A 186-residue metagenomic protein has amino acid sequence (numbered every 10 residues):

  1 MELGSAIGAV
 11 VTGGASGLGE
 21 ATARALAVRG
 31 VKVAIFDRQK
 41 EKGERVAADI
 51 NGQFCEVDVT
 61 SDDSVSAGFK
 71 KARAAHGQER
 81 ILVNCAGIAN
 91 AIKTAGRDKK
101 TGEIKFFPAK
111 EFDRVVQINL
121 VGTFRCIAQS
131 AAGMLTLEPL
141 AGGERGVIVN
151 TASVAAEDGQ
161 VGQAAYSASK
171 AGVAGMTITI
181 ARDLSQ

Functional and structural regions predicted by a protein language model:
E2-A34, I180: Canonical Rossmann dinucleotide-binding motif of NAD(H)/NADP(H)-dependent dehydrogenases/reductases, specifically
K40-E41, V57-K70, A109: The beta1-alpha1 cofactor-binding region of Rossmann-like NAD(H)/NADP(H)-dependent oxidoreductases
K93-I104, P108-D113: Substrate-binding pocket helix/loop in short-chain dehydrogenase/reductase
I127, S169: Active-site helix of classical SDR
A132, R182-D183: Alpha-helical segment proximal to the catalytic Tyr-Lys
S153: Residue(s) in the substrate-gating loop at a strand-loop-helix junction that position the organic substrate next
D158-A164: Active-site loop immediately N-terminal to the catalytic Tyr-X3-Lys motif of short-chain dehydrogenase/reductase
